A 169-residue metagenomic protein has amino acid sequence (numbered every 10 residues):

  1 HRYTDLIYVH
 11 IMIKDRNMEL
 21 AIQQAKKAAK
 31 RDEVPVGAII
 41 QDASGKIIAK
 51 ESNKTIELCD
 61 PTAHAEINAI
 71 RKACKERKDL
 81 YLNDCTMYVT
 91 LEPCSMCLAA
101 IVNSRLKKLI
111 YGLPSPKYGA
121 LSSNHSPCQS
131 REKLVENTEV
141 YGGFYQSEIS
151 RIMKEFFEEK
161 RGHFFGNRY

Functional and structural regions predicted by a protein language model:
R2-I7: Extreme N-terminal basic, low-complexity initiation segments that serve as generic localization/processing leaders
Y8-R31, I47, P93-Y169: Zinc-dependent deaminase
V36-Q41: Short beta-strand scaffold segments in enzyme catalytic cores
I48-T55: Short beta->alpha transition motifs characteristic of CBS
A49, E66-K75: Glycine/small-residue-rich phosphate/adenosyl-binding loop
E57-N68: A short, polar/charged loop-to-alpha-helix boundary motif
R71-A100: Helix-adjacent hinge/juxtasegments
